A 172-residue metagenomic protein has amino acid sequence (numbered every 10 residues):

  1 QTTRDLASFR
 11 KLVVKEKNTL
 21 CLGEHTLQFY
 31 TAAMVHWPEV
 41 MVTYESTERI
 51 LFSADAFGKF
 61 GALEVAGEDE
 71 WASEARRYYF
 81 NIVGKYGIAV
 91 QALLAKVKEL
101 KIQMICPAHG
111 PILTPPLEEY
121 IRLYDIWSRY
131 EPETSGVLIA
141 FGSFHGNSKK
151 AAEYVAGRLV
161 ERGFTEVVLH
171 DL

Functional and structural regions predicted by a protein language model:
Q1-G23: Active-site HxH/HxHxD metal-binding segment of metal-dependent hydrolases
T2-D5, E99, E161: Residues at alpha-helix termini
D5-A7, V65-E68, E119-R122, E153-Y154: Short, glycine/charged-enriched secondary-structure capping and boundary segments
V13, F29, V168-D171: A structural preference for short, hydrophobic beta-strand core positions in alpha/beta folds
K15, A92, Y154: Short Gly/charged-rich anion-binding patches and loops
L22-P115: Metallo-beta-lactamase
P116-L172: N-terminal beta1-alpha1-beta2 submodule of the flavodoxin-like/Rossmannoid cofactor-binding fold
